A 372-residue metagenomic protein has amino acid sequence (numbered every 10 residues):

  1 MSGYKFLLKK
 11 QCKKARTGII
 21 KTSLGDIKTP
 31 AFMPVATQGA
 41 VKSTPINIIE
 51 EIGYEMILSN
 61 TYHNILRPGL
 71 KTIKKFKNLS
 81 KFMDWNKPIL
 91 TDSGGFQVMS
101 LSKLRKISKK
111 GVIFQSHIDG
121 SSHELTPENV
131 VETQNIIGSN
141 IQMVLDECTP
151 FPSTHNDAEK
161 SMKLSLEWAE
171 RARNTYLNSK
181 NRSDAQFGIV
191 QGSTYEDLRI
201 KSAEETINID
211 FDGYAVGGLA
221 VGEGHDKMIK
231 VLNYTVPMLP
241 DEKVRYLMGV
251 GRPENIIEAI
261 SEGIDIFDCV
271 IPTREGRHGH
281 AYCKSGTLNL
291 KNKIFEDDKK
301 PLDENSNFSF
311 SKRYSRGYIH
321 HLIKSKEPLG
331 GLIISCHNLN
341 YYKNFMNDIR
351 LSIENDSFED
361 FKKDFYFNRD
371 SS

Functional and structural regions predicted by a protein language model:
M1-K180, K293-E296: Non-catalytic, usually N-terminal nucleic-acid engagement modules in DNA/RNA processing proteins
S2-I19, I27-M33, A40-S43, D146-P152 (+1 more regions): C-terminal extensions of enzymes
G25, I57, D92, Q134 (+5 more regions): Conserved, mostly hydrophobic/aromatic
P34, Q38, H63-N64, F96-Q97 (+6 more regions): Short, solvent-exposed loop/turn segments at secondary-structure junctions
F82-S102, S108-H117, I136-I137, D146 (+3 more regions): Active-site pocket-lining/capping segments in soluble small-molecule metabolic enzymes
P150-H155, E159, G213-L219, P328-G331: Glycine- and acidic
K163-L166, S179-L302: Glycine-rich phosphate/ribose-binding loops and adjacent secondary-structure elements that form binding surfaces
T175-S183, K243, I349-F361: Surface-exposed helix-capping loop/turn segments at secondary-structure junctions
